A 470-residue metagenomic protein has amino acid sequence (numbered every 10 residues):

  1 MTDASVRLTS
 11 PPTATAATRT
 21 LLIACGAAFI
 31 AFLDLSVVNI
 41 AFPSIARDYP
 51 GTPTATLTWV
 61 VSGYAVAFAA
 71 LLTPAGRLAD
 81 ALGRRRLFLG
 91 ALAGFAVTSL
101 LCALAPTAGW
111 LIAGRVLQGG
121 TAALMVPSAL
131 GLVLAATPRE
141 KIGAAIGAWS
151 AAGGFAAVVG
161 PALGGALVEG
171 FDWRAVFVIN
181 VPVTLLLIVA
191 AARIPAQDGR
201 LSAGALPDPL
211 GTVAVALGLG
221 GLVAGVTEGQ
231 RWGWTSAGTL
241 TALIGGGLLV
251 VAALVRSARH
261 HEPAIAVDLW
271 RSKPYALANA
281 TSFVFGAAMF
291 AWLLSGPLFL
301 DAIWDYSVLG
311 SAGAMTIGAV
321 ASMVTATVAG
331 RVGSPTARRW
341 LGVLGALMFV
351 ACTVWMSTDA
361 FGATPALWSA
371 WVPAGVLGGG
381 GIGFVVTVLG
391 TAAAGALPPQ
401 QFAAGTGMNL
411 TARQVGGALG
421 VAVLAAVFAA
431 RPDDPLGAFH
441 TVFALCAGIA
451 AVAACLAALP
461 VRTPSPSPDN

Functional and structural regions predicted by a protein language model:
M1-A17, L201, L459-N470: Intrinsic disorder in cytosolic terminal tails and internal cytosolic loops of multi-pass membrane transporters
T2-R193, G342, V354-S357, W371: Transmembrane-helix bundle of Major Facilitator Superfamily
R19-I40, A237-A242, L249, H261-P464 (+1 more regions): 12-transmembrane solute porter fold
I30-A41, A67-A70, R84, V176 (+4 more regions): Short helix-kink/termination motifs in transmembrane helices of multi-pass secondary transporters
S44-I45, L132, A166, R256 (+4 more regions): A residue-level signal for alpha-helical anchor/packing sites in multi-pass solute transporters
I45-A46, L78-A79, L163-F171, V226 (+3 more regions): Interfacial helix-cap and linker-helix signal at transmembrane-aqueous boundaries of multi-pass secondary transporters
P127, A148, G153-G165, L219 (+3 more regions): Glycine/proline-centered helix-kink
E169-V284, A288, S295, Y306-S307 (+2 more regions): Hydrophobic transmembrane-helix bundles of small-molecule transporters
